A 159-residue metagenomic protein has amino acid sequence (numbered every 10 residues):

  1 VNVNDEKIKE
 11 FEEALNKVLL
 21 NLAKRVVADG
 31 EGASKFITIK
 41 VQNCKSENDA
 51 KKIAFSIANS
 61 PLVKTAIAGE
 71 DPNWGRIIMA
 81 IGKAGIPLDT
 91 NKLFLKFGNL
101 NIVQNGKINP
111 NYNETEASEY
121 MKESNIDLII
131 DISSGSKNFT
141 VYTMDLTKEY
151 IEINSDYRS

Functional and structural regions predicted by a protein language model:
V1-S159: A structural signal for small-residue-enriched, beta-sheet-centric alpha/beta enzyme cores and oligomeric scaffold folds
